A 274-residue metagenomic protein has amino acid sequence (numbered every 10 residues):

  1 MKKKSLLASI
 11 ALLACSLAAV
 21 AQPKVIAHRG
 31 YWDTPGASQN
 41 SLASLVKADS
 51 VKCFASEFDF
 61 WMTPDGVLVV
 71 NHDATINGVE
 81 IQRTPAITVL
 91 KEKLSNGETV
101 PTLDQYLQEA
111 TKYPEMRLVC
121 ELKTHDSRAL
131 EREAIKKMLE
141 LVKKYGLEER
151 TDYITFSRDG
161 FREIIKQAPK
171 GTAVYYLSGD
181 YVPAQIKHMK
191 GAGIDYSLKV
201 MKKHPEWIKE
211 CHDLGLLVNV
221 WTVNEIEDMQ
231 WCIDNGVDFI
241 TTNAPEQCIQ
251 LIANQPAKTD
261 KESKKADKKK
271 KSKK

Functional and structural regions predicted by a protein language model:
M1-P23, K268-S272: Bacterial Sec-dependent N-terminal signal peptides
A21-K274: Phosphate-group recognition and catalysis centered on beta-loop-alpha active-site segments
